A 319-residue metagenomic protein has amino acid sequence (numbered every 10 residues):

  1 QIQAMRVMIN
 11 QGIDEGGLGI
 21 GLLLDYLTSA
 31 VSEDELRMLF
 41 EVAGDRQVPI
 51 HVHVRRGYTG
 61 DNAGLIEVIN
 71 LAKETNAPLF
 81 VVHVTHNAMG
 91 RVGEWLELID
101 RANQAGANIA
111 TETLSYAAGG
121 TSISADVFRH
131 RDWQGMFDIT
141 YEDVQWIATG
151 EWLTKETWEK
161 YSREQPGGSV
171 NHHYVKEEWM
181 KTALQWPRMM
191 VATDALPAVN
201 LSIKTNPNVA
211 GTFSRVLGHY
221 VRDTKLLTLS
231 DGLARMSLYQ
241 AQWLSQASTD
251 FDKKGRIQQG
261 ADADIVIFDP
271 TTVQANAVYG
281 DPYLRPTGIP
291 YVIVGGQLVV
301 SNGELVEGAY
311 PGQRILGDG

Functional and structural regions predicted by a protein language model:
Q1-A30, I69-K73, P78-L229: Active-site neighborhoods of metal-dependent hydrolases
I2-Q3, Q11-E67: Divalent metal-binding pocket/active-site signature
G16, H53, E112, D194 (+5 more regions): Divalent metal-coordination and catalytic microenvironments
G19-G21, H51, F80, A110 (+5 more regions): Structured core elements
L27-V31, G57-D61, N87-R91, A117-T121 (+5 more regions): Flexible loop/turn segments at secondary-structure boundaries
V170-Y174, M180, L227-A234, Q242-Y283: Acidic, glycine-enriched loop/beta-strand segments at the rims of small-molecule binding/catalytic pockets
K181-R188, T193-L196, I265-P311: C-terminal cap of metal-dependent C-N hydrolases
F213, M236-S237: N-terminal alpha-helical segment
